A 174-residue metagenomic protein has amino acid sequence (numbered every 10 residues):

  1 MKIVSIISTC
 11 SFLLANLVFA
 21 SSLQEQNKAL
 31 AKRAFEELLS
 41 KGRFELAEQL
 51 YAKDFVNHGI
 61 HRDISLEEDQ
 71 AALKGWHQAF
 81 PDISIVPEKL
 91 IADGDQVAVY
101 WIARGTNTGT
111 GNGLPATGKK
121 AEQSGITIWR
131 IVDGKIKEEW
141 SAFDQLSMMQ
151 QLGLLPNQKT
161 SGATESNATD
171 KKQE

Functional and structural regions predicted by a protein language model:
M1-S5: Positively charged n-region of N-terminal signal peptides that target proteins for export
I7-N16: Bacterial N-terminal signal peptides
A15-Q49, K53, N157-E174: Short, low-complexity N-terminal intrinsically disordered segments enriched in polar/charged residues
F44-G94, I102: A solvent-exposed, acidic/Ser-Thr-rich amphipathic alpha-helical stretch
R62-D63, A103-T106, F143-S147: Solvent-exposed loop/turn segments at secondary-structure junctions within structured extracellular/periplasmic domains
L90-V97, R130-I136: A short, structured loop/turn motif at beta-sheet edges
G105-D133: Exposed beta-sheet edge and beta->alpha loop/turn motif
E122-Q150: Short beta-strand edge/turn micro-motifs at domain boundaries
